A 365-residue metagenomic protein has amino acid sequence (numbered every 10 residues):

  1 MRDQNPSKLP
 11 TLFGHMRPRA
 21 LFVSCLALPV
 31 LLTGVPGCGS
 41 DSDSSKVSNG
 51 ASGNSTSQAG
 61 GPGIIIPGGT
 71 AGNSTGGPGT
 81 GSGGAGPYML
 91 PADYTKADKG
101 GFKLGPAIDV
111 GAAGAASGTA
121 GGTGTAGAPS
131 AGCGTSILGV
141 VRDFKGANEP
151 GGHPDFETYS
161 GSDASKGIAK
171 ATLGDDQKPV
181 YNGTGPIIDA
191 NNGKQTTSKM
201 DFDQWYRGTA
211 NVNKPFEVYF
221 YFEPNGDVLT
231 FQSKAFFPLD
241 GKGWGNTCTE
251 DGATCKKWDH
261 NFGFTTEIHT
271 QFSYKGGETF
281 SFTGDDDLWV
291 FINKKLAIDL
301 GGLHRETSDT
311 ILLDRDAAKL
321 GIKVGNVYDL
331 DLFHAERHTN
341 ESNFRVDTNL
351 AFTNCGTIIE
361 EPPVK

Functional and structural regions predicted by a protein language model:
M1, V290-K294: Residue-level detection of beta-strand-connecting loop/turn positions
M1-P18: N-terminal secretory signal peptides that target proteins for export/translocation
V23-G34: Bacterial N-terminal signal peptides
V35-S130: Ser/Thr-rich, Pro/Gly/Ala-heavy low-complexity intrinsically disordered linkers and tails of secreted extracellular
G86-G118, G122-W244, L332-K365: Accessory carbohydrate-binding/adhesion or oligomerization-edge regions at the termini of glycan-active proteins
D259-Q271, L313: Short beta-strands within extracellular/lumenal beta-sheet-rich domains
G277-F291, L330: Aromatic-lined ligand-binding clefts that engage carbohydrates, nucleic acids, or primary amines
N293-D331, A335-H338: Beta-strand-rich ligand-recognition modules
